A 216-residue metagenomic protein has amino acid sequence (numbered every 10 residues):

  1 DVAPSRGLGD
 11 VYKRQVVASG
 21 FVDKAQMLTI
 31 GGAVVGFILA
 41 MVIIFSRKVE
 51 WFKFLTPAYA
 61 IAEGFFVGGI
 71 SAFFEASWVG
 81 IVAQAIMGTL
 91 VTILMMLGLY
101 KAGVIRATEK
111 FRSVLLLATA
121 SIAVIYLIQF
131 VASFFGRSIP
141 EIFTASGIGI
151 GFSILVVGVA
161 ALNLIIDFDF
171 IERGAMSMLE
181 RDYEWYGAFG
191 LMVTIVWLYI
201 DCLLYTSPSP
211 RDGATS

Functional and structural regions predicted by a protein language model:
D1-Y12, Y205-S216: Single conserved hydrophobic/aromatic residue that forms the stacking wall/gate of nucleotide- or nucleobase-binding
G9-F21, E63-F73: Membrane-embedded alpha-helical segments in integral membrane proteins
V16-Q26, F45-K48: Short, hydrophobic transmembrane alpha-helix segments
K24-V34, G80-V91, S153-V157: Structural signature of hydrophobic alpha-helical transmembrane segments
I38-F52, M96-A107: C-terminal ends of transmembrane helices
K53-I61, A83-M87, K110-L117: Cytoplasmic-side transmembrane-helix entry/capping segments in multi-pass membrane proteins
A60-I70, L116-L127: Small-residue-rich segments of transmembrane alpha-helices in multi-pass membrane proteins, especially helix faces
I148-S207: C-terminal transmembrane helix-loop-helix hairpin of multi-pass membrane proteins
